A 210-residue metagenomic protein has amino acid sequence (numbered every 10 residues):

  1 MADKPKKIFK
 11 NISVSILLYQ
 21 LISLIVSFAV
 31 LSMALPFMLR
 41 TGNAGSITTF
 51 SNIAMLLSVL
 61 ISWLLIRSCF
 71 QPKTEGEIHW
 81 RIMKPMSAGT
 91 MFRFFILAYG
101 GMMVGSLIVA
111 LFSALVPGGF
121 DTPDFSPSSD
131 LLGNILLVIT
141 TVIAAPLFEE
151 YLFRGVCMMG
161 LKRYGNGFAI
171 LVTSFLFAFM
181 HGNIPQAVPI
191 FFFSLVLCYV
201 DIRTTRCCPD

Functional and structural regions predicted by a protein language model:
M1-F92, I96, R203: N-terminal, membrane-interfacial amphipathic/helix-forming hydrophobic leader that caps and precedes the first
D3, D121-D124, D130, D201 (+1 more regions): Acidic-enriched, low-complexity/disordered segments with a strong bias for Aspartate over Glutamate
F9, F28, F37, F50 (+10 more regions): Phenylalanine-focused residue identity feature
I16-F28, N52-L60, M91, F95-M103 (+8 more regions): Alpha-helical transmembrane spans of integral membrane proteins, capturing the lipid-embedded, hydrophobic core of TM
S27, L31, S62-R67, Q71 (+6 more regions): Alpha-helical transmembrane segments of polytopic integral membrane proteins, especially the permease/helical cores
A29-T41, S68-G76, I108-P123, G155 (+5 more regions): Membrane-interface elements of multi-pass transporters and channels
M38-I47, H79-F148, M159: Juxtamembrane helix-loop-helix connectors linking adjacent transmembrane helices in multi-pass membrane enzymes
N134-D210: Transmembrane helix-loop-helix hairpins at the membrane interface of multi-pass integral membrane proteins
